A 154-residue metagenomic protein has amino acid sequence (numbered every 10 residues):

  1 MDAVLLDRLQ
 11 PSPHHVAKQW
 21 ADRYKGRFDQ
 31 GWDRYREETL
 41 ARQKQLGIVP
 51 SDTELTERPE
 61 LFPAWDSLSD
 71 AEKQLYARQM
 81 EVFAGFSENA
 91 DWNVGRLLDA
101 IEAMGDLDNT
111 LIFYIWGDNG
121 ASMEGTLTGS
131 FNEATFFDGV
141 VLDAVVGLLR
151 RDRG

Functional and structural regions predicted by a protein language model:
M1-G154: Active-site-proximal cap/lid insertion segments
